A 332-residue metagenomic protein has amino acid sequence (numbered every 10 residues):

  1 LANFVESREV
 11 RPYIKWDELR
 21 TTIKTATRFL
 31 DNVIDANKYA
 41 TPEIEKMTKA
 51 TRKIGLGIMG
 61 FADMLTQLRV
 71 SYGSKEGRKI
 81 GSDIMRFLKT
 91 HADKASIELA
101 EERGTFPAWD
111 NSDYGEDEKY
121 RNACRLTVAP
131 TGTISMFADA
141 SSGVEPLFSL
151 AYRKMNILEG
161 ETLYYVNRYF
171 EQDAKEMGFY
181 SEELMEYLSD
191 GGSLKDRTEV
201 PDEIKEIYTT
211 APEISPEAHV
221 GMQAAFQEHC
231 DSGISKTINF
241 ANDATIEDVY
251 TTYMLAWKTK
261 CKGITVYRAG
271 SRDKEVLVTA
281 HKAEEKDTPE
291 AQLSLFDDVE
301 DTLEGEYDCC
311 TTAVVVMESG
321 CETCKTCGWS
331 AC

Functional and structural regions predicted by a protein language model:
L1-T27, G57: Internal glycine-rich alpha/beta core junctions
R11-K15, E43-M47, K75-M85, S149-T162: Short beta-alpha connecting loops at secondary-structure transitions that line or flank enzyme active sites
T22-E45, K49, V70-T131, D202-K205: Internal maturation/activation junctions in enzymes
L30-D35, E118, L126-K286: Catalytic alpha/beta core of large soluble enzyme barrels
T162, S294-E304, A313-E318: Short, flexible, mixed-charge glycine/proline-rich loop motifs that serve as phosphate/nucleic-acid-contacting
G305-D308, E322: Cys/His-enriched microdomains
C309-A313, T326-S330: Short Cys/His-rich local motifs and their 1-3 flanking residues in nucleic-acid-associated proteins and small
E318-C324: Short cysteine/histidine-rich zinc-coordinating motifs and their immediately flanking basic loops
